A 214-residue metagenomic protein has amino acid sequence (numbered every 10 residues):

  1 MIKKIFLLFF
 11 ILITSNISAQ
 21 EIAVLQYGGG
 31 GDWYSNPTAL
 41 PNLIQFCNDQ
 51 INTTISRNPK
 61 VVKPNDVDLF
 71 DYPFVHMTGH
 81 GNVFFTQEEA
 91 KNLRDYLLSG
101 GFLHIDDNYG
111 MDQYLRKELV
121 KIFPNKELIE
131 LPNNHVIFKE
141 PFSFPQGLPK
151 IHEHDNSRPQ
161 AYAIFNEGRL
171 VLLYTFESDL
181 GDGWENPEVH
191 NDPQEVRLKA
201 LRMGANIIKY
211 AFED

Functional and structural regions predicted by a protein language model:
K4-T14: Sec-dependent N-terminal signal peptides
S18-F74, T78-G81, V171, D179-L180 (+1 more regions): Aromatic-Pro/Gly-enriched surface loop or interdomain linker that acts as a lid/target-recognition segment
I22, F74-Q113: Short alpha-beta junction capping motif
Y27-G31, H80-F84, F102, Y109-Q113 (+2 more regions): Solvent-exposed loop/turn segments at secondary-structure junctions within structured extracellular/periplasmic domains
N48-N52, L98-G101, V120-P124, F212-E213: Sec-exported extracytoplasmic/periplasmic mature domains
T54-K63, I105-N108, K126-P132: Surface-exposed patches in mature extracellular/periplasmic domains of secreted proteins
N65, N156-L172: Short, surface-exposed beta-strand/loop micro-motifs that present aromatic residues
K117-L148: Acidic, glycine-rich loop-and-strand cores that form catalytic or ligand-binding grooves in diverse globular domains
